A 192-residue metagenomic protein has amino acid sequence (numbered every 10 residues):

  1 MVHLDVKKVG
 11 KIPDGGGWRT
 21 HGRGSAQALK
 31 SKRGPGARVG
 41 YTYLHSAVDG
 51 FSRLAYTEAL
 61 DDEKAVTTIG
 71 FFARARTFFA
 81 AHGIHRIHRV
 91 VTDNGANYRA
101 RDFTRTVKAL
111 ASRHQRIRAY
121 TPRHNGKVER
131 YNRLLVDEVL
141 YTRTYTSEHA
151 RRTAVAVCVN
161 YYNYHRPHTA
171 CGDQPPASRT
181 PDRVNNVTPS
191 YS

Functional and structural regions predicted by a protein language model:
M1-R23, A96, T104-R105, A119-P122 (+1 more regions): Basic, flexible linker segments flanking DNA-binding modules in nucleic acid-interacting mobile-element proteins
M1-V48, G70, S190-S192: Mobile-element integrase/transposase regions, centering on the N-terminal DNA-binding/Zn-coordinating module
V6, G50, D62, N94: Residues immediately flanking
R33-G34, G40-L44, E58-G83: Active-site beta-loop-alpha junctions of metal-dependent nucleic acid enzymes, especially the RNase H-like/DDE
L54-E58, Q115-I117, Y141: Short small-residue beta-strand/loop micro-motif enriched in glycine and branched aliphatics
E63, H82-A100, R118-Y120, G172-A177: Acidic/histidine-rich, metal-coordinating catalytic segments
R86-N94, K108-K127, R143-E148: RNase H-like polynucleotidyl transferase catalytic core
K108-S112, R133-S192: C-terminal domain-tail junction helix/linker
